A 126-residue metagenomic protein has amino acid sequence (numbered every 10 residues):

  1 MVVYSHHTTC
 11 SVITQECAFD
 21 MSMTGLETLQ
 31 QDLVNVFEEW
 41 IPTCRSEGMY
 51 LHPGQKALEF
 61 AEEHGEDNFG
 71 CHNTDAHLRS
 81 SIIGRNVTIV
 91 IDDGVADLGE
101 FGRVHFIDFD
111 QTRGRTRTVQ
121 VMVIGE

Functional and structural regions predicted by a protein language model:
M1-E126: Active-site histidine-anchored catalytic micro-motif
